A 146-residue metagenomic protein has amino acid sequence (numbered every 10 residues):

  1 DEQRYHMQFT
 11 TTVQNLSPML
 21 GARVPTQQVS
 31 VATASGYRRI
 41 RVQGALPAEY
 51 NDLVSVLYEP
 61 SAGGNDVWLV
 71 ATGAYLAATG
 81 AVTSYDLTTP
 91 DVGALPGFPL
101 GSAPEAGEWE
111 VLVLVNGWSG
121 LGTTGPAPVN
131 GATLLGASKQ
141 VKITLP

Functional and structural regions predicted by a protein language model:
D1-G36, G136-T144: Preference for solvent-exposed, low-hydrophobicity sequence contexts
S35-E49, L87-A94: Conserved aromatic anchor
D52-V56: Short beta-strand elements bearing conserved aromatic residues within extracellular beta-rich modules
E59-N65: Change "in extracellular beta-sheet-rich domains … of secreted and cell-surface proteins" to "in beta-sheet-rich domains
N65-A81: Solvent-exposed serine/threonine-rich low-complexity stretches and specific carbohydrate-binding patches
T83-E108: Signal that preferentially marks extracellular ectodomain short beta-strand elements of beta-sandwich modules
P104-G120: Internal, hydrophobic beta-strand segments that form the core of beta-sheet-rich folds
S119-P146: Extracellular fibronectin type III
